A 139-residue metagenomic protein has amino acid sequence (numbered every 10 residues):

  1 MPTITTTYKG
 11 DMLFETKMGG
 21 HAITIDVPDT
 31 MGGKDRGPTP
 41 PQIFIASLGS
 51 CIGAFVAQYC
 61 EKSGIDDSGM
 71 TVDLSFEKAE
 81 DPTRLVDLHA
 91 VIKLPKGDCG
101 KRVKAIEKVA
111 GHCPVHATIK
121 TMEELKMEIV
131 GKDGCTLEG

Functional and structural regions predicted by a protein language model:
M1-A46, V56-G139: Extended beta-strand/beta-hairpin segments
C51-I52: Alpha-helical metal-binding/catalytic segments enriched in His/Glu/Asp
